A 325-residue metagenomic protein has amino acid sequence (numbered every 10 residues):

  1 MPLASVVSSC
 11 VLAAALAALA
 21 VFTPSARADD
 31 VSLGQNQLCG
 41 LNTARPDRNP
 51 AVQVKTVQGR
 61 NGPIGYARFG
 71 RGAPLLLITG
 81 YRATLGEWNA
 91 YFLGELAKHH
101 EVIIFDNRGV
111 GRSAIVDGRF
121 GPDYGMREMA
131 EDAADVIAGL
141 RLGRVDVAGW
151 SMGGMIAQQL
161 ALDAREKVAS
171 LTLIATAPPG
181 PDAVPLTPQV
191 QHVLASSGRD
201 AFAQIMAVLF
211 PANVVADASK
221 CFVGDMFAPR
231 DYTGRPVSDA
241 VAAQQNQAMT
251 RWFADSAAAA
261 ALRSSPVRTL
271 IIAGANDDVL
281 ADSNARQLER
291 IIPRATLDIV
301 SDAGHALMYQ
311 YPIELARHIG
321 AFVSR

Functional and structural regions predicted by a protein language model:
G62-I115: Conserved HGGG/HGGXW glycine-rich cap/lid loop of the alpha/beta-hydrolase fold
G109-A148: Active-site loop/oxyanion-hole signature of alpha/beta-hydrolase fold enzymes
G154-R165, L171: Short glycine-enriched nucleophile-adjacent loop and the immediately C-terminal alpha-helix near the catalytic center
L162, S170-D200: Flexible "cap/lid" loop of the alpha/beta hydrolase fold
D182, A203-A254, A261: Conserved alpha/beta-hydrolase catalytic His-Asp/Glu region
S265, I271-A273: Short beta-strand/loop motif that positions the catalytic acidic residue of the alpha/beta-hydrolase fold
N276-L280: Acidic catalytic loop of the alpha/beta-hydrolase fold
A295-R325: Catalytic active-site module of serine/aspartate enzymes centered on a nucleophile-bearing elbow/loop
